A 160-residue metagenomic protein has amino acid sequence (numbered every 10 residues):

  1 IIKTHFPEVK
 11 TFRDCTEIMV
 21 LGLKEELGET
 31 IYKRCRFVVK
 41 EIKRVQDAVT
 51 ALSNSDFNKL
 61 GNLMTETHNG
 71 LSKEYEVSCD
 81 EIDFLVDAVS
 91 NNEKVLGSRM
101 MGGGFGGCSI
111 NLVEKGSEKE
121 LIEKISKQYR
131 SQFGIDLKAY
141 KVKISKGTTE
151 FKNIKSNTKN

Functional and structural regions predicted by a protein language model:
I1-G97, L112-N160: C-terminal nucleotide
G106-L112: Short beta-strand->loop micro-motif that forms the acidic, two-metal-ion catalytic signature in nucleotide-processing
